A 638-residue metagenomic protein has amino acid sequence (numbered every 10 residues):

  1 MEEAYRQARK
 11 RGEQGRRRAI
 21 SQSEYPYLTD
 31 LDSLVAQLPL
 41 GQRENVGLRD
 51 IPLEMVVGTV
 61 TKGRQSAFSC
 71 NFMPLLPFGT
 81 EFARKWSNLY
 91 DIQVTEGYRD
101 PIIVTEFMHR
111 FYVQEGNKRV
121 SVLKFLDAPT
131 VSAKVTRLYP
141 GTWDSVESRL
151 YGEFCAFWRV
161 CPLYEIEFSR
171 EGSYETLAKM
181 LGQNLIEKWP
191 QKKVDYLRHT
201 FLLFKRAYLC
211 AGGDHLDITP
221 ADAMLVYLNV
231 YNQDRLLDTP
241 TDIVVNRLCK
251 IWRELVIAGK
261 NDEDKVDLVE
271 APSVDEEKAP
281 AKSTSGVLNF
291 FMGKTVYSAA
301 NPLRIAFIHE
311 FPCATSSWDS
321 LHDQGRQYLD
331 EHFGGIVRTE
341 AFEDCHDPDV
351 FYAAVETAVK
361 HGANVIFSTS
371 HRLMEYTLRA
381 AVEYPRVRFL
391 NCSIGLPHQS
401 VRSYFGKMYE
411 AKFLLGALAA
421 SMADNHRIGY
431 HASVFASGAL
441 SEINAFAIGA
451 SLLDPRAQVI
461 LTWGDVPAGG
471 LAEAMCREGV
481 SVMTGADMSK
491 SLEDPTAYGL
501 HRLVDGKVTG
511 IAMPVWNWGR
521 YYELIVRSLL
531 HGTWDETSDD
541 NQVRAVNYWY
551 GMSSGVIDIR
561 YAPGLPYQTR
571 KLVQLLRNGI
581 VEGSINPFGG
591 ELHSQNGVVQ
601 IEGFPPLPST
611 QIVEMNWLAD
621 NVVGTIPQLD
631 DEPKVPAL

Functional and structural regions predicted by a protein language model:
M1-K118, K124-F125, R170-Q183, P190 (+1 more regions): Short, charged/polar connector segments at secondary-structure boundaries
F107-M108, Q114-L177: Glycine- and acidic-residue-rich phosphate-binding/metal-coordinating active-site segment common to enzymes that handle
I305-Q324, L329, F342-P348, A436-L440: Extracytoplasmic "Venus flytrap"
R326, L414-A457, D540-P563: An alpha-beta-alpha
G362-H371, L390-C392, V480-S489, V508-W516 (+1 more regions): Periplasmic-binding protein-like
V382-F405: Flexible loop/hinge segments that line or gate small-molecule binding clefts
Y404-H426, V515-E536: Hydrophobic alpha-helical segments within soluble ligand-binding/sensing domains
H531-T537, N541-L638: Segments of small-molecule ligand-sensing domains
